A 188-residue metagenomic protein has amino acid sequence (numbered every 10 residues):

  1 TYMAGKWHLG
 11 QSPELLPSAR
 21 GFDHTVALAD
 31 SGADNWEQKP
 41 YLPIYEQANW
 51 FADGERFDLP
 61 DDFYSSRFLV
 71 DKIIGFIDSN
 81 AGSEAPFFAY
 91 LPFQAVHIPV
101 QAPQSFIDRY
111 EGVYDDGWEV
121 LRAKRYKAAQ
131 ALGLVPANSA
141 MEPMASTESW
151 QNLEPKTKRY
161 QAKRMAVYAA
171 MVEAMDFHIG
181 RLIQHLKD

Functional and structural regions predicted by a protein language model:
A4-K6, I179: Structural scaffold positions in well-ordered secondary structure
W7, L28, F76-N80, V113 (+3 more regions): Structured segments of extracytoplasmic/periplasmic soluble domains in secreted or envelope-associated proteins
L9-I107, E111, D116, S146-A169: Formylglycine-dependent
S83-F87, V135, S139-P143, A174-D188: Metal-dependent active-site segment of extracytoplasmic phospho-/sulfohydrolases and closely related
L91, A129, I179: Conserved hydrophobic/aromatic pocket- or pore-lining residues that grip, position, or stack substrates in active sites
Y114-S146: Alpha-helical "lid/cap" subdomains adjacent to substrate-binding clefts that gate access and reposition the ligand
